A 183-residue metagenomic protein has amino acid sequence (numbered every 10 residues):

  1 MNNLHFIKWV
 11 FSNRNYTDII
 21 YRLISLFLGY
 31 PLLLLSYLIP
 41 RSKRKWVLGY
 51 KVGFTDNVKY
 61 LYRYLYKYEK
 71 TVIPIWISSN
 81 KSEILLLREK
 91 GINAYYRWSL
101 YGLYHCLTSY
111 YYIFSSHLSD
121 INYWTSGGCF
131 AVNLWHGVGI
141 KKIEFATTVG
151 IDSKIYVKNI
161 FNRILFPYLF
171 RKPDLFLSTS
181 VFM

Functional and structural regions predicted by a protein language model:
M1-Y50, V157: Membrane-proximal basic amphipathic "stem/tether" segments
K45-M183: Active-site and donor-binding regions of nucleotide-sugar-utilizing enzymes
